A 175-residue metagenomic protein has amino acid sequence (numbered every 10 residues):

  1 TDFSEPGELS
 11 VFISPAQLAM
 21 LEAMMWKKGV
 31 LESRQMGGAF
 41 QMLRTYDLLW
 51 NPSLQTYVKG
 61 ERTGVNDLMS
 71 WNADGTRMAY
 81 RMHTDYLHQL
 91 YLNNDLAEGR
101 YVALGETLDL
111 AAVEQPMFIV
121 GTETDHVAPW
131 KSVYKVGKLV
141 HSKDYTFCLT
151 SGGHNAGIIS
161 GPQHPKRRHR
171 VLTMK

Functional and structural regions predicted by a protein language model:
D2-H83: Alpha/beta-hydrolase-fold enzymes
E8-M20, V133-G137, P162-R167: Short secondary-structure boundary/capping segments
G64-V65, A97-G99, P129, K143-L149: Acidic/polar loop patches that form or flank catalytic/metal-binding clefts of enzymes that bind anionic ligands
N72-L108, Q115: Mobile cap/lid helix-loop segments that gate and shape the active-site cleft of serine hydrolases
L87, V136, V140-M174: Catalytic histidine neighborhood in serine/cysteine hydrolases with alpha/beta-hydrolase-type architecture
L110-V113, L139-H141: Short, conserved loop/helix-junction motifs that constitute active-site signature segments in enzyme catalytic cores
V113, I119-G121, D125: Short beta-strand/loop motif that positions the catalytic acidic residue of the alpha/beta-hydrolase fold
H126-S132: Conserved alpha/beta-hydrolase "acid-adjacent" motif
